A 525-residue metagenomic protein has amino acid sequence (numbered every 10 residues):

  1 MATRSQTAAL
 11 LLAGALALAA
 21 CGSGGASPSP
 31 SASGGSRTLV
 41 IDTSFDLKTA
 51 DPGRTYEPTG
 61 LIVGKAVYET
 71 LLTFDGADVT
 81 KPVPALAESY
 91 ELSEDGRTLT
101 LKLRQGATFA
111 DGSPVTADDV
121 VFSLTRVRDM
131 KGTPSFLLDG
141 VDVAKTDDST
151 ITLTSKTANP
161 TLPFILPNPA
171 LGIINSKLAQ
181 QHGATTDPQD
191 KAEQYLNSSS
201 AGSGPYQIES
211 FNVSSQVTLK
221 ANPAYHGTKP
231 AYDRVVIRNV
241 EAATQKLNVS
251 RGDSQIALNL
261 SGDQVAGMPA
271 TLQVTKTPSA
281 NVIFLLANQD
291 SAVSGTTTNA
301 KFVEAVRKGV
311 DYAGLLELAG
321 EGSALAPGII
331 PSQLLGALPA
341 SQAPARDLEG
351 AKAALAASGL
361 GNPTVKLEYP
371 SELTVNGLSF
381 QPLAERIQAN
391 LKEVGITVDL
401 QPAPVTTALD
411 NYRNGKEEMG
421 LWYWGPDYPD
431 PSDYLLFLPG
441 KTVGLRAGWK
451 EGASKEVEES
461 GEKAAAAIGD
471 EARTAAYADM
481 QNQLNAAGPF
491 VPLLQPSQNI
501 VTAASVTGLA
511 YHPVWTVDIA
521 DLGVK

Functional and structural regions predicted by a protein language model:
S33-G34, N212, A221, G309-G336 (+2 more regions): Detector for C-terminal structural segments
D42-E94, T125, A201-G202: N-terminal lobe/hinge region of extracytoplasmic solute-binding protein
E88-G132, T146-T154, N248, T296: Aromatic- and charge-enriched surface segment that lines or borders ligand/interaction sites
S135-T185, S210: Surface-exposed binding/hinge segments that line and control ligand-binding clefts or catalytic entry sites
A170-T228: Gly/Pro-rich hinge or "lid" segments in bacterial periplasmic/extracellular proteins
V213, A356-P426: Ligand/substrate-recognition segments at binding pockets and active sites
A221-G267: Ligand-site clamp/hinge motif
L325-S358, T374-F380: Structural transition elements
